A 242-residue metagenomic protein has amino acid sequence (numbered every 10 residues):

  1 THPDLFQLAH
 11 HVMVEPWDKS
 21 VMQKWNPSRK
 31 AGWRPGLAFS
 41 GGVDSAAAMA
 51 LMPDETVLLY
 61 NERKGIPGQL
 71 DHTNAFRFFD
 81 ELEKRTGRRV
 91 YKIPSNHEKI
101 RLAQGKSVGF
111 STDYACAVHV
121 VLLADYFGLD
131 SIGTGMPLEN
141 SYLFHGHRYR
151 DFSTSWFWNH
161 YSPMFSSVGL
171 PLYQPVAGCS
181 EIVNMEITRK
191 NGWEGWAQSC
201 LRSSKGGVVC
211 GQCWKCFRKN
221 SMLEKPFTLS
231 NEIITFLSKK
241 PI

Functional and structural regions predicted by a protein language model:
D4, A9, P16-P35, V43 (+1 more regions): Nucleotide-activated chemistry modules centered on ATP-dependent adenylation/adenylyltransferase
S40: Metallo-beta-lactamase
